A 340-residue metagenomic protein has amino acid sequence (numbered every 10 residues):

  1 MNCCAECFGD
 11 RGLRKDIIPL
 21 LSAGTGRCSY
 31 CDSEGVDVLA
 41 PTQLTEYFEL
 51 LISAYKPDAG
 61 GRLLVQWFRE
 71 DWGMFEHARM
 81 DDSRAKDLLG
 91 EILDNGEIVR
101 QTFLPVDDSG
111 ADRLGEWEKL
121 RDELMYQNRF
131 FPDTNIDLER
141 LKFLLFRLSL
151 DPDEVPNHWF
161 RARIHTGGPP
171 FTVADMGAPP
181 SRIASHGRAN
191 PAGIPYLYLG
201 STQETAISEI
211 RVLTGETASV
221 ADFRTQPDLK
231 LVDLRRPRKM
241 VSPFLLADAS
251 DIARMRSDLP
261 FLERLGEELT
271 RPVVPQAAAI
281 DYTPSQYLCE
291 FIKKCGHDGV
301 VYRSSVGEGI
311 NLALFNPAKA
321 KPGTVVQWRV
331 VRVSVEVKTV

Functional and structural regions predicted by a protein language model:
M1-P156, R161-N190, V212-V340: Active-site and NAD+-binding cores of ADP-ribose-processing enzymes
I194-L199: A short, exposed loop/beta-hairpin motif centered on an aromatic-Gly-Thr core
S201-T202, G296: Generic detector of short, well-ordered, non-transmembrane alpha-helical segments enriched in hydrophobic residues
Q203-T214: Short active-site loop/helix that positions an aromatic residue
